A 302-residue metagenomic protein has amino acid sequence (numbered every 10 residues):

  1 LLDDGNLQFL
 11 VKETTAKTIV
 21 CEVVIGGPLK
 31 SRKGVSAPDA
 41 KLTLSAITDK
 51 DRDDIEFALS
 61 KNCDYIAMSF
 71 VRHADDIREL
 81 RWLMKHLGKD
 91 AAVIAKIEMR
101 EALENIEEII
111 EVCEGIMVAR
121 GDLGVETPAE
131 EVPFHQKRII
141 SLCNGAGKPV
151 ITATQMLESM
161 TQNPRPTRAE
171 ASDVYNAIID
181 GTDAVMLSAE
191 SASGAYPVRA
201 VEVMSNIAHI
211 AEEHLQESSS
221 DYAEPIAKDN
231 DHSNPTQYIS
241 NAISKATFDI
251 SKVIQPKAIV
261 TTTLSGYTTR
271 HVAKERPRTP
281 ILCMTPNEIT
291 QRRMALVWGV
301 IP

Functional and structural regions predicted by a protein language model:
L1-P302: Non-catalytic helical/linker scaffolds that mediate oligomerization, partner binding, and domain coupling around large
